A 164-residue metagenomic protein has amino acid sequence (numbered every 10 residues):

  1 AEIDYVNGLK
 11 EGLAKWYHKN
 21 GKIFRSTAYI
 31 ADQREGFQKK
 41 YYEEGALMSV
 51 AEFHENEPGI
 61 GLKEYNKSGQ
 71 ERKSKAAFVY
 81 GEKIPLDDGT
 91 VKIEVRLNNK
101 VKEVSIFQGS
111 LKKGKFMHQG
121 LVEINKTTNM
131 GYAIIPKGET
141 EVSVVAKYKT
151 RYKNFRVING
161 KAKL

Functional and structural regions predicted by a protein language model:
A1-L164: Glycine/tyrosine- and acidic-biased, solvent-exposed loop/turn segments at the edges of beta-strands
